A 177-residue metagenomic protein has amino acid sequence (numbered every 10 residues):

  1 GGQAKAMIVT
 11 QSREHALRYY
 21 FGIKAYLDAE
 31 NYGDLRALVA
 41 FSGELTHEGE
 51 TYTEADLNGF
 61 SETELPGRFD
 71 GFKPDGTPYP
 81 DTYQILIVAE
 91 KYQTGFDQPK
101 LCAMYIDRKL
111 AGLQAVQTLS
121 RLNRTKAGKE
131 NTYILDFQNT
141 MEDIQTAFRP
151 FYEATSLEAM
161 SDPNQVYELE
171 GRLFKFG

Functional and structural regions predicted by a protein language model:
G1-G177: RecA-like P-loop NTPase motor core of helicase/translocase proteins
